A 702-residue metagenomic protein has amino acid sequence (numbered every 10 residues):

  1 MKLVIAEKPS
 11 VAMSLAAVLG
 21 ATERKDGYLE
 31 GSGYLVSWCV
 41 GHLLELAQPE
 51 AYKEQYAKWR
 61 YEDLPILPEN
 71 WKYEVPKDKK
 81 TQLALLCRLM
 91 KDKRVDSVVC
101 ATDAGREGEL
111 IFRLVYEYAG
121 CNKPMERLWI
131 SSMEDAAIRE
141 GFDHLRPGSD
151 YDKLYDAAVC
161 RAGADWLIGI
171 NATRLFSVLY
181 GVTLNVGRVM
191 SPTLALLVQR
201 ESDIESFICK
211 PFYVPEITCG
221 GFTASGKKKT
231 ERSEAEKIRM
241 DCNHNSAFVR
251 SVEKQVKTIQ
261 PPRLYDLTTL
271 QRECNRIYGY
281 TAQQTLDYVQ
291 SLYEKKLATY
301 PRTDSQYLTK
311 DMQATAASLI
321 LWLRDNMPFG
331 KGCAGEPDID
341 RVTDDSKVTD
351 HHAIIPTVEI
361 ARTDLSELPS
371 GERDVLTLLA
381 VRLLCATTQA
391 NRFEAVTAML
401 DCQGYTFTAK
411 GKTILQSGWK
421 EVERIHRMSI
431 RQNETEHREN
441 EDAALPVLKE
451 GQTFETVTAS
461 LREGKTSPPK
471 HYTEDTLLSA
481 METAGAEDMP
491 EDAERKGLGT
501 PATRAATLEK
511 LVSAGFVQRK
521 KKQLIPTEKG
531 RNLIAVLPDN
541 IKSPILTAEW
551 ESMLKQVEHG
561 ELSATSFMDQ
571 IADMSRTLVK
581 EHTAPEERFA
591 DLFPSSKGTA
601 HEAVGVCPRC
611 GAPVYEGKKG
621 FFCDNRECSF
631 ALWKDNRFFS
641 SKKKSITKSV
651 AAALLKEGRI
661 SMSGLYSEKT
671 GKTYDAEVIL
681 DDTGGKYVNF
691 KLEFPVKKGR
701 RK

Functional and structural regions predicted by a protein language model:
M1-A162, W166, I430, V457 (+1 more regions): Intrinsically disordered, low-complexity regulatory segments
M1-L3, A101-A104, G181-T183, K254-R263 (+3 more regions): Conserved short loop/turn motifs at secondary-structure junctions
K2-L3, M90, Y118, T173 (+3 more regions): Basic, low-complexity terminal or inter-domain segments flanking catalytic cores
V11, D78-L86, A104-V115, E134-I138 (+23 more regions): Helical mechanochemical/support elements of P-loop NTPase systems and associated helical scaffolds
W71-E74, T102, N122-E126, P147-L154 (+6 more regions): Short, polar/flexible loop-turn hinges at active-site or ligand-entry regions and domain interfaces
K93, D135-C219, K254-T258: C-terminal or mid-to-C-terminal helical accessory/interaction module adjacent to the motor/catalytic core
R232-Y265, Q271: Metal- or metallocofactor-binding catalytic centers and their adjacent structured scaffolds across diverse enzyme
